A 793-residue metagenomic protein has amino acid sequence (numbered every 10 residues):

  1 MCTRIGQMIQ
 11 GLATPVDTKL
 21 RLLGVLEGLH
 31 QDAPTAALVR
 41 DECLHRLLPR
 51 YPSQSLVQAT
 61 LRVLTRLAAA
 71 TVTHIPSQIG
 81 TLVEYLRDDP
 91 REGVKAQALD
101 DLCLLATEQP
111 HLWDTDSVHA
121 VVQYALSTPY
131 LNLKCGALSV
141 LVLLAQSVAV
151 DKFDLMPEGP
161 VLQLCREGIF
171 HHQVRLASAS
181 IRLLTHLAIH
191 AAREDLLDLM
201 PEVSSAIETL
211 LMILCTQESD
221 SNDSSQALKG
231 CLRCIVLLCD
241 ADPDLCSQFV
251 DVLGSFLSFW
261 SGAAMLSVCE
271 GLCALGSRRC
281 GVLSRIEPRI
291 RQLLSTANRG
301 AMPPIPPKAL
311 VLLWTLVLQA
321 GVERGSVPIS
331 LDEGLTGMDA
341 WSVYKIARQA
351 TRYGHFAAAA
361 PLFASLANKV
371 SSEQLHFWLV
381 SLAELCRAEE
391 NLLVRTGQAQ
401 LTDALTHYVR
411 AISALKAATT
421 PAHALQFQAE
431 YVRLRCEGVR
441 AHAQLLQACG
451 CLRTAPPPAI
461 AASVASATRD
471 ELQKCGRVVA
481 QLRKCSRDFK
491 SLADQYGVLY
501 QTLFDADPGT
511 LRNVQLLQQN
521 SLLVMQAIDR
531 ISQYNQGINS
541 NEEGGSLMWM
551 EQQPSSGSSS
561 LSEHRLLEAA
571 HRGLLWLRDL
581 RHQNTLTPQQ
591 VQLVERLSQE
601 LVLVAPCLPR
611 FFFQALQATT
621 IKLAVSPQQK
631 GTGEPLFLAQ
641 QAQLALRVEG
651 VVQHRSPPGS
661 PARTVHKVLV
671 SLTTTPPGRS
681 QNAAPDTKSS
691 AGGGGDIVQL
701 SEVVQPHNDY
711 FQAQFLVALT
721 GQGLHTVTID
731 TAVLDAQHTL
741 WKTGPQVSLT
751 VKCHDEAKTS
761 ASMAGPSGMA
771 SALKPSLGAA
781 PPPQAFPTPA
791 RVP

Functional and structural regions predicted by a protein language model:
C2-I9, T35-L48, H74-R87, L112-L126 (+6 more regions): HEAT/HEAT-like alpha-solenoid repeats
Q7-A13, R46-P52, Y85-P90, Q123-P129 (+10 more regions): Helix-loop junctions that connect tandem helical modules in alpha-solenoid scaffolds
T14-K19, P52-A59, G93-K95, N132-K134 (+6 more regions): Positions within the helices of HEAT/ARM-like alpha-solenoid repeats
R21, V25, E42, A59 (+12 more regions): Alpha-solenoid helical repeat scaffolds
L26-Q31, V63-A69, D101-E108, V140-V148 (+4 more regions): Hydrophobic residues within the alpha-helices of tandem HEAT/HEAT-like
A347, C386-E390, A441-A443, A448: Conserved small-residue packing positions in alpha-helical repeats and bundles
F363-A364, V370, L401, L405-Y408 (+8 more regions): Inward-facing hydrophobic residues that define packing positions of alpha-helical scaffold repeats
P609-P793: Beta-rich interaction modules in large eukaryotic scaffold/regulatory proteins
